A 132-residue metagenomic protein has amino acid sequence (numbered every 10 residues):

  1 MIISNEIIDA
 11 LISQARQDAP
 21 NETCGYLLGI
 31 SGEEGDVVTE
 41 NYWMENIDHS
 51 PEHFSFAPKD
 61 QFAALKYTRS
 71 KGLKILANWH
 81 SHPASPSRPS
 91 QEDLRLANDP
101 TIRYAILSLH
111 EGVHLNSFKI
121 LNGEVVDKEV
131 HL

Functional and structural regions predicted by a protein language model:
M1-I75, A84-L132: Conserved beta-strand-loop surface patch within small alpha/beta domains used for substrate/adaptor or ligand engagement
S81: Short, well-ordered beta-to-alpha junction loops that form the rim of enzyme active sites and present histidine/acidic
